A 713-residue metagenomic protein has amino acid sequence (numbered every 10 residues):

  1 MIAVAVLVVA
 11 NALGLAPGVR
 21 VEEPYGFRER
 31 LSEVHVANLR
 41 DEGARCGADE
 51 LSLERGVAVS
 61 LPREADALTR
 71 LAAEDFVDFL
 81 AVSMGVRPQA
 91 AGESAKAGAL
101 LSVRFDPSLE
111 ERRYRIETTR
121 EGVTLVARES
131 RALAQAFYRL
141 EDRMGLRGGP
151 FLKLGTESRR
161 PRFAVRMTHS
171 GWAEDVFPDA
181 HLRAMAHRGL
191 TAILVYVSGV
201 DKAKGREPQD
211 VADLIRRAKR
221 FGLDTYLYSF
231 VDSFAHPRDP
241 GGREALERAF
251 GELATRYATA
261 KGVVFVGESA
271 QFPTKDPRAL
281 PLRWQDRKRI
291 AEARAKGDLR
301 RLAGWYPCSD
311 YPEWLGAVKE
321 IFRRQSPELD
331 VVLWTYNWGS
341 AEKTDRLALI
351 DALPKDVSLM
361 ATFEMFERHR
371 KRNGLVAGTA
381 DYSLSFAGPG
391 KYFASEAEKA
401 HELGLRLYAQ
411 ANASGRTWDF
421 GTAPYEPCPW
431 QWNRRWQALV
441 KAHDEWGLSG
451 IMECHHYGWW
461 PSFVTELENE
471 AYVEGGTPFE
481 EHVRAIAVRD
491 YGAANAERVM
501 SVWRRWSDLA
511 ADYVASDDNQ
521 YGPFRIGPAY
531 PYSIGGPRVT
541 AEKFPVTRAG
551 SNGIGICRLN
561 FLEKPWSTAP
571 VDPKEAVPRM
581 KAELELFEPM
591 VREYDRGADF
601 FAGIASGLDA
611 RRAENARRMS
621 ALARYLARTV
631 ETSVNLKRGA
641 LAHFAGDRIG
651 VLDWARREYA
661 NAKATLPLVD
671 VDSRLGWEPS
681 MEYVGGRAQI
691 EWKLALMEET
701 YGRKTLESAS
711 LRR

Functional and structural regions predicted by a protein language model:
A3-G14: Hydrophobic h-region of N-terminal signal peptides that target proteins for export in Gram-negative bacteria
G14-P161: Contiguous, structured surface segment used for ligand recognition
R20-E23, R30-D41, T255, P273 (+1 more regions): Substrate-binding groove of N-acetylhexosamine-processing glycoside hydrolases
E54-V59, G98-L100, V123, V165-T168 (+7 more regions): Hydrophobic beta-strand segments of well-ordered beta-sheets in folded domains
L61-A65, S102-P107, V126-S130, H169-E174 (+5 more regions): Structural motif
A127-G189, A348, K371-R372, A380-Y392: N-terminal-biased segments
F151, P161-S170, D175-V197, R206 (+6 more regions): Glycine-rich, aromatic-flanked loop segments that form ligand/cofactor-binding clefts across common enzyme folds
T168-L333, L347-L349, S358-M360, S395 (+1 more regions): Substrate-binding cleft of carbohydrate-active enzyme catalytic domains
